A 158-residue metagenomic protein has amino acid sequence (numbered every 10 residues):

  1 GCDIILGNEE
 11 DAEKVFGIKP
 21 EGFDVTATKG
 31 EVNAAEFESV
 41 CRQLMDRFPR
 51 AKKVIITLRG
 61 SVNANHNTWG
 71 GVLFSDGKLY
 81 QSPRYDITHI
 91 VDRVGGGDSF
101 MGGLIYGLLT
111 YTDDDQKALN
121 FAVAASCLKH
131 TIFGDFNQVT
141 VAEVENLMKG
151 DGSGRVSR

Functional and structural regions predicted by a protein language model:
G1-K78: Conserved phosphate/ATP/ADP-binding segment of small-molecule kinases
Y80-D151: Conserved post-catalytic alpha-helical subdomain immediately downstream of the catalytic base and nucleotide-binding
S153-R158: Structural signal for terminal/edge beta-strands and the immediately following C-terminal loop/tail that closes
